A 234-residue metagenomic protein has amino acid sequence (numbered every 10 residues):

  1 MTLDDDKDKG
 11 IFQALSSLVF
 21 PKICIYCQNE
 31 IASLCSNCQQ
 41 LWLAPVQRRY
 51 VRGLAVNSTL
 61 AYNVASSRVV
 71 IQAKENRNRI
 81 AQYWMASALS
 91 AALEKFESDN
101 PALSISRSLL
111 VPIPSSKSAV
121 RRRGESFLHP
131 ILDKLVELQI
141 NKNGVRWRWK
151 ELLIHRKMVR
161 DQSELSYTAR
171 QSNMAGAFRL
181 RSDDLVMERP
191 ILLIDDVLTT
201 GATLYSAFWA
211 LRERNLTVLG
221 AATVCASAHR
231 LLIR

Functional and structural regions predicted by a protein language model:
M1-R234: Glycine-rich phosphate/pyrophosphate-handling loop used in enzymes and phosphotransfer proteins
